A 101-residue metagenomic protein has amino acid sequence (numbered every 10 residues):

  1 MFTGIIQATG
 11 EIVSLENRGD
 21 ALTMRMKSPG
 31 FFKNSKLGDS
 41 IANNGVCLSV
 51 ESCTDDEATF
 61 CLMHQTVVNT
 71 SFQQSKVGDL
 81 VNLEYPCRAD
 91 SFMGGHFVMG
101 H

Functional and structural regions predicted by a protein language model:
M1-H101: Conserved loop->alpha-helix
